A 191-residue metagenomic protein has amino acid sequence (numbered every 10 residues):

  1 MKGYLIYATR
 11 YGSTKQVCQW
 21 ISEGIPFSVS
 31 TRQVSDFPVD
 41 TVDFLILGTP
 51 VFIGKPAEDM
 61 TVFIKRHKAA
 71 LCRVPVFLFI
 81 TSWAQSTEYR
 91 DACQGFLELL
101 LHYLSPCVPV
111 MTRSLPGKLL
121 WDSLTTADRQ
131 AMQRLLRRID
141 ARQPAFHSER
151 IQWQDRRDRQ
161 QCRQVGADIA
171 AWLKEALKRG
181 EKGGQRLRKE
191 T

Functional and structural regions predicted by a protein language model:
M1, D40, C107: Structured loop/turn residues at beta-strand edges in well-structured enzyme cores
K2-P26: N-terminal beta1-alpha1 ligand-phosphate binding loop
G12-Q16, D40, K55, T87: Residues that form or flank phosphate/diphosphate-binding pockets in enzymes that use nucleotide phosphates
G24-S28, F44, I53-T191: FMN-binding flavodoxin-like domain, especially the glycine-rich phosphate-binding loop
S30-T41: Short acidic low-complexity segments
D36-F37, V51-I53: Short active-site-proximal "capping" loops at secondary-structure junctions
